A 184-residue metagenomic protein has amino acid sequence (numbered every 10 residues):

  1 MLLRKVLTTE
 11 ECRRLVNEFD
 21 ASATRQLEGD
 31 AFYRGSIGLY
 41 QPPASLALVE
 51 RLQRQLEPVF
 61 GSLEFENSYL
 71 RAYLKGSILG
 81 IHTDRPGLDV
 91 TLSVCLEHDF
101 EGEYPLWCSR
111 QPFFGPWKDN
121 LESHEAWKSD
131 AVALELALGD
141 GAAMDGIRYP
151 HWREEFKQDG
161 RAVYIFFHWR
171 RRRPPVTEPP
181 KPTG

Functional and structural regions predicted by a protein language model:
M1-F60, I78: Non-heme Fe(II)/2-oxoglutarate
T8, P86, D159-G160: Short strand-connecting beta-turns/loops that link adjacent beta-strands
F60-L70: A short coil-to-beta-strand element that immediately follows conserved catalytic motifs
L63, D99-E101, G160: A cross-taxa feature marking solvent-exposed loop/turn segments within ectodomains of secreted and single-pass membrane
K75-I147, P174-P180: Catalytic core of non-heme Fe(II) oxygenases with the double-stranded beta-helix
H82, P150-H151, H168: Histidine-centered active-site/metal-ligand motif
T91-V94, Q158-P175: A short hydrophobic beta-strand segment most commonly corresponding to one strand of the jelly-roll/cupin
I147-H151, F156: Short, charged beta-turn/beta-strand-edge "cap" motif at the junction between a beta-strand and an adjacent loop
